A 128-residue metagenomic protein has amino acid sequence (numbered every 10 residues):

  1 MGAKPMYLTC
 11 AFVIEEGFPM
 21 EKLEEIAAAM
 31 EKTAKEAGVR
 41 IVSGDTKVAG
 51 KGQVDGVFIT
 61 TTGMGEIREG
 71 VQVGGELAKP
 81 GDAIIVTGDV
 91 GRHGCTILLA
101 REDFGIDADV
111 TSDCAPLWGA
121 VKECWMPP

Functional and structural regions predicted by a protein language model:
M1-P128: Helix-biased detector of long, well-ordered alpha-helical tracts
